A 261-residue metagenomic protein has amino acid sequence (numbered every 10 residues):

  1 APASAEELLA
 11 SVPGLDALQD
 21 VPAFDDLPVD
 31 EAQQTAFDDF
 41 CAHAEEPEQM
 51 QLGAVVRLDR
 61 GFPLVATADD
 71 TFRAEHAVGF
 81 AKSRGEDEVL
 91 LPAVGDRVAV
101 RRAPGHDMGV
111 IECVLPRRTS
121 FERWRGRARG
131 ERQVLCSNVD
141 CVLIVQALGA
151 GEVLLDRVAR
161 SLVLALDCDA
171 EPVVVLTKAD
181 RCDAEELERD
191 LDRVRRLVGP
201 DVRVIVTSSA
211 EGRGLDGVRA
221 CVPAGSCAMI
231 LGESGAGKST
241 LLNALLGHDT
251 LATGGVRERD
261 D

Functional and structural regions predicted by a protein language model:
A1-E152: N-terminal accessory targeting/assembly segments
R84, L148-G151, D180-R181, R257-D261: Flexible beta-alpha connector loops of hexameric P-loop NTPases
N138-Q146, C168-A179, V198-S208: Conserved beta-strand/loop subsegment of P-loop NTPase cores
D156-D169: Histidine-anchored nucleotide/phosphate-binding helix
K178, G232, G255: Walker B catalytic acidic pair
R181-A236: Canonical P-loop GTPase G-domain recognition
M229, G247-D261: Switch I (effector-binding) loop of TRAFAC-class P-loop GTPase G-domains
S234, S239-T240, A244: Walker A/P-loop
